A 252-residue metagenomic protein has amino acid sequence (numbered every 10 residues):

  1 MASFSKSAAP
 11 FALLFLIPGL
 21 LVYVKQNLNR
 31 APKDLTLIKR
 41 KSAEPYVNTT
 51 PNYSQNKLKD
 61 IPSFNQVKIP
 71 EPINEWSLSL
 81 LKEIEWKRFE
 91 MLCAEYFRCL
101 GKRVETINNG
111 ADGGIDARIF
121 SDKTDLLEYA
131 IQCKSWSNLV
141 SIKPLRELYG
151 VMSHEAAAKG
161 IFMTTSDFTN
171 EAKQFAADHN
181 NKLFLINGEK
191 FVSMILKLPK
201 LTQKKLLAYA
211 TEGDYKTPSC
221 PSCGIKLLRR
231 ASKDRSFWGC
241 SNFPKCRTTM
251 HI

Functional and structural regions predicted by a protein language model:
M1-G113, R118-I252: Mixed-charge (Asp/Glu-Lys/Arg
